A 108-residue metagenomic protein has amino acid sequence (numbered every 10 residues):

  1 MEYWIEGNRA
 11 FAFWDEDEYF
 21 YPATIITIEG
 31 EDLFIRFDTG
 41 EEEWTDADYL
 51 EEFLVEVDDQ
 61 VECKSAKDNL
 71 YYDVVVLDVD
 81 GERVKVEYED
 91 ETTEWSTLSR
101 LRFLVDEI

Functional and structural regions predicted by a protein language model:
M1-I108: Eukaryotic chromatin- and chromosome-associated nuclear factors, especially histone mark writers/erasers/readers
